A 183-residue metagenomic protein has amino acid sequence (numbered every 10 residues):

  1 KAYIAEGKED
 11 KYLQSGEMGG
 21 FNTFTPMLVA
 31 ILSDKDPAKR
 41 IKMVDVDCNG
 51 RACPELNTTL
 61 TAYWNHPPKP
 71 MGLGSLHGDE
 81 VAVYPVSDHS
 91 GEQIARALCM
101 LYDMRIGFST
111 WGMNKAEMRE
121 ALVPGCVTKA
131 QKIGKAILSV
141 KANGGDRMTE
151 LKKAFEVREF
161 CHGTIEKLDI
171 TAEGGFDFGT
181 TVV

Functional and structural regions predicted by a protein language model:
K1-M27, I31-D45, Q93, C99: Alpha/propeptide regions of enzymes that mature by internal proteolysis
Y12-S15, K42-C48, A52, I106-W111: General beta-strand structural signal in soluble alpha/beta enzymes
N22, S87-I94, L122, K129 (+1 more regions): General structural feature for long, well-ordered alpha-helical segments within catalytic domains of soluble enzymes
T23-L28, P54-N65, R119-V123: Short acidic, glycine/serine/threonine-rich loops at helix termini
L32-D36, Y63, A97-R105, A130-I133 (+1 more regions): Change "in soluble alpha/beta enzymes" to "in soluble alpha/beta proteins
T58-C99: A structural-propensity feature for long, helix-poor, extended segments
G91-A95, C99, D103-G112, A116-V123: Glycine-rich, flexible loop motifs
P124-V183: Domain-length cofactor-binding catalytic modules of enzymes
